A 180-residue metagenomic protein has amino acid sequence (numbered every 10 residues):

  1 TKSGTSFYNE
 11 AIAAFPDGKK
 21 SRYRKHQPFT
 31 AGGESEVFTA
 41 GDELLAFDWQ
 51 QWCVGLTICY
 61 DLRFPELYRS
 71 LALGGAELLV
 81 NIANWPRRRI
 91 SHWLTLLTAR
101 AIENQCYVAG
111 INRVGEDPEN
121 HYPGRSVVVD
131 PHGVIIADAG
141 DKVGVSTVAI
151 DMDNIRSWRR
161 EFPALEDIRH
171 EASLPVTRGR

Functional and structural regions predicted by a protein language model:
T1-K2, V114: Short beta-strand-to-loop element that shapes/binds the nucleotide-sugar donor at the catalytic cleft/hinge
K2-E77, I82, P86-T95, E161-A164: Active-site catalytic loop in hydrolytic enzyme cores
I12, V37, I58, I82 (+7 more regions): Weak global preference for isoleucine
Y23, E36, Q51, L79 (+7 more regions): Aromatic-residue detector
A46, R113-R180: C-terminal beta-strand edge segments of enzyme domains
R63-S146: CN hydrolase (nitrilase-like) catalytic-core segments centered on the catalytic cysteine and neighboring Lys/Glu
